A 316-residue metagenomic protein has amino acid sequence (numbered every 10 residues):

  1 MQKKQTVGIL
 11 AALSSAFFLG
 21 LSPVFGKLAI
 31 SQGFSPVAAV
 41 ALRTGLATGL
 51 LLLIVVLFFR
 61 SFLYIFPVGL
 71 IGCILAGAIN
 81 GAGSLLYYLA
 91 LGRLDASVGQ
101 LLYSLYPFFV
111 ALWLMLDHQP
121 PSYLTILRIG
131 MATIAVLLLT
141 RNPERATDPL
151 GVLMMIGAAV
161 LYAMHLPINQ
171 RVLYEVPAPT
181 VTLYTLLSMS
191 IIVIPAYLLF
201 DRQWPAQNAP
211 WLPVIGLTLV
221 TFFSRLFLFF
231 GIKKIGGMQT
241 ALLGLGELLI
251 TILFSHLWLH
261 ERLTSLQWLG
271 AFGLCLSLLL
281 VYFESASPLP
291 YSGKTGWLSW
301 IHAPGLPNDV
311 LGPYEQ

Functional and structural regions predicted by a protein language model:
M1-A38, L42, A78, A82 (+4 more regions): Glycine-/small-residue-enriched transmembrane alpha-helix faces in small-molecule transporters and effluxers
T6-A11, V37-L57, L70-I71, T125-I134 (+2 more regions): Hydrophobic alpha-helical transmembrane segments of multi-pass integral membrane proteins, especially transporters
A16, L42, V98-L105, I168-S190 (+1 more regions): Helix-helix packing/entry segments at the starts of transmembrane helices
F18, P23, L52-S97, Y103 (+2 more regions): Specific transmembrane alpha-helical segments of multi-pass solute transporters/efflux pumps, especially DMT/EamA
V24-P36, G92, L137-L150, Y197-V214 (+2 more regions): Membrane-interface helix termini and inter-helical loops of multi-pass transporters
T44, R141-N142, P210, L245-Q316: C-terminal-most transmembrane helix of multi-pass membrane proteins
L50, V55, Y87-L89, L105-L127 (+1 more regions): C-terminal transmembrane-helix exit sites in multi-pass transporters
L51, W113, P121-R141, V193 (+1 more regions): Hydrophobic transmembrane alpha-helices of multi-pass small-molecule transport proteins
